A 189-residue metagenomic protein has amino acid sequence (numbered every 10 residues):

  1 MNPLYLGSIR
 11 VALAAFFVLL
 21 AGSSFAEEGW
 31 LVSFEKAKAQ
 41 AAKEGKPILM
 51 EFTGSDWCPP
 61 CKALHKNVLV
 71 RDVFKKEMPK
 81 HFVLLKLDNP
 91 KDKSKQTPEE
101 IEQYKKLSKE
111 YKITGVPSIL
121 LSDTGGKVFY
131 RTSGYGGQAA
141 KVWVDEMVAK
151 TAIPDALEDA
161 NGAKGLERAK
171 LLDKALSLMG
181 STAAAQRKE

Functional and structural regions predicted by a protein language model:
R10-G22: Bacterial N-terminal signal peptides
S24-A26: Boundary at the C-terminal end of the N-terminal hydrophobic targeting segment
E28-V32, G54, R71-E102: Thiol-based oxidoreductase modules, predominantly thioredoxin-like and allied folds used for disulfide exchange
W30-I48, M78: A short beta-strand-turn-helix
G45, T53-W57, G115: Short pre-active-site segment immediately N-terminal to redox-active cysteine/selenocysteine motifs in thiol-based
T53-L69: Conserved redox-active cysteine motifs that mediate thiol-disulfide chemistry, especially di-cysteine Cys-X(1-2)-Cys
N67-L69, K106-P154: Non-catalytic, surface beta->alpha helical segment in thiol-disulfide oxidoreductase systems
D145-E189: Non-globular targeting/processing and membrane-anchoring segments
